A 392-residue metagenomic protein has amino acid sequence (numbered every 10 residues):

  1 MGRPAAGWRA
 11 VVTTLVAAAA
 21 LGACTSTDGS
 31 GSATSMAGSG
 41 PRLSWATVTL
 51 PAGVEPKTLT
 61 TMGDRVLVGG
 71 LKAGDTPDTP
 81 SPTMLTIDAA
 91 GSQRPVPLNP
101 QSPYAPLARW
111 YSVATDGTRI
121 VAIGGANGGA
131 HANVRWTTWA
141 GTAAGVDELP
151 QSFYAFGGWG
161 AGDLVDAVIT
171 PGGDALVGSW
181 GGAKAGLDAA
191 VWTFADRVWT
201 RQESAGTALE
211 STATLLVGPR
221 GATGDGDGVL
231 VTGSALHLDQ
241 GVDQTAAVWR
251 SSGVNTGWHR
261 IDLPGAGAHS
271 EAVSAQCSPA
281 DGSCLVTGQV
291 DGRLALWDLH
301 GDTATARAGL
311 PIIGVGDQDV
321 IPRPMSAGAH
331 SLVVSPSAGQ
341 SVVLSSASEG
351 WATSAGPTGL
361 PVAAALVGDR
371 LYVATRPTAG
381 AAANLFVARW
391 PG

Functional and structural regions predicted by a protein language model:
A20-A23: C-terminal motif of bacterial Sec signal peptides marking the signal peptidase cleavage site
T25-D28: Bacterial signal peptide processing site
T47-P56, P100-W110, Y154-L164, A208-P219 (+3 more regions): Short glycine-/Asp-/Thr-/Trp-enriched loop segments that recur within the blades of beta-propeller repeat domains
V48-P82, W110-S112: Beta-strand-rich domains and repeat architectures in extracellular enzymes and scaffolds, especially beta-propellers
G63-G69, G117-I123, I169-V177, G224-T232 (+3 more regions): Entry beta-strands of beta-propeller and related beta-repeat scaffolds
K72-P77, A126-H131, W180-A185, A235-Q240 (+3 more regions): Short glycine/acidic-enriched loop and turn motifs that connect beta-strands
P80-T86, R135-W139, D188-W192, Q244-R250 (+3 more regions): A short loop-to-beta-strand structural motif that recurs across blades of beta-propeller domains
T353, G359-G392: Blade-level signature of beta-propeller repeat domains, shared across WD40, Kelch, NHL, RCC1 and BNR/Asp-box propellers
